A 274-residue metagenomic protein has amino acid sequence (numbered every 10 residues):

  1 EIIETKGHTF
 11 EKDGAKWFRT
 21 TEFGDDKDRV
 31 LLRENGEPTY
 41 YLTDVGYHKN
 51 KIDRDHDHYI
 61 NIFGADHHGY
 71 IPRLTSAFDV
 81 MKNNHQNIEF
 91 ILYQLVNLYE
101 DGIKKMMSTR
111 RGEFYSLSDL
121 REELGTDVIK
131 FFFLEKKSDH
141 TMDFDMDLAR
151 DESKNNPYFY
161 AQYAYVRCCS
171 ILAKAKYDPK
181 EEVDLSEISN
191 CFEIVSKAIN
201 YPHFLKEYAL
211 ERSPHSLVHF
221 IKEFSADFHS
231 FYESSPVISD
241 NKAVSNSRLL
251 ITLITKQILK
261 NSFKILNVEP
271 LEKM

Functional and structural regions predicted by a protein language model:
E1-M274: Non-catalytic interaction-recognition regions
